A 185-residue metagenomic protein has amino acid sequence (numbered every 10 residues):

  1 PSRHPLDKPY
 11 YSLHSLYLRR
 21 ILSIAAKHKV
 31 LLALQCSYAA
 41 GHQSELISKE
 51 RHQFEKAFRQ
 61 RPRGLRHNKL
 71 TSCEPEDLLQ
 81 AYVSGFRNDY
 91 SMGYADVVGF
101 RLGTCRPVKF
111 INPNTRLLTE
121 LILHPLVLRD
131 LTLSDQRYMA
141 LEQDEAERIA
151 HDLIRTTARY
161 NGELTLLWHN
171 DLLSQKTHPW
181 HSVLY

Functional and structural regions predicted by a protein language model:
P1-C73, N170: Metal-dependent polysaccharide deacetylase catalytic core of the NodB/CE4 family, i.e., the active-site-bearing domain
P1-R3, H124-R129, W168-D171: Short loop/turn segments at strand-loop or loop-helix junctions that form parts of catalytic or ligand-binding pockets
L18-S23, I47-H52, L78, A150-I154 (+1 more regions): Generic structural signal for well-ordered alpha-helices, preferentially at hydrophobic/aromatic core positions
L22, M139, H178: Residues lining hydrophobic/aromatic ligand-binding pockets adjacent to catalytic sites
A25-K27, D144-Y185: C-terminal domain-boundary segment and adjacent tail
Q53-T157: Active-site-adjacent pocket scaffolds in enzyme catalytic domains
